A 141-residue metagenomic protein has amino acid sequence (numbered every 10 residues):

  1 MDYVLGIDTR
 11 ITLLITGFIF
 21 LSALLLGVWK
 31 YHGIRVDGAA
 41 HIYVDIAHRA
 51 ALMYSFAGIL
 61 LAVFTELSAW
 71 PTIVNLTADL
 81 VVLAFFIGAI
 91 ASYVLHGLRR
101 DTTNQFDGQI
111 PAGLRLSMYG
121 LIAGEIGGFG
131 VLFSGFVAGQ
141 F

Functional and structural regions predicted by a protein language model:
D2-I7, G27-Y43, G58-T77, H96-P111 (+1 more regions): Juxtamembrane membrane-water interface segments of multi-pass membrane proteins, especially cytoplasmic-side
I11-H32, V44-T65, D79-G97, Y119-S134: Hydrophobic cores of alpha-helical transmembrane segments in multi-pass integral membrane proteins
L114-M118: Alpha-helical membrane-spanning segments of integral membrane proteins, especially the hydrophobic core of TM bundles
